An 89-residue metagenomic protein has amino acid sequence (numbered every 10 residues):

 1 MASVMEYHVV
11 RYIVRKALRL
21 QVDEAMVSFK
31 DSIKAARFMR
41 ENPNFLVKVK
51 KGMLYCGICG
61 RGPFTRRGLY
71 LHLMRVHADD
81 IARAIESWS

Functional and structural regions predicted by a protein language model:
M1-F45: Intrinsically disordered, low-complexity linkers and flanking regions associated with multi-zinc-finger proteins
F38-M53, F64-S89: C-terminal recognition-helix end and immediately following basic linker of small zinc-binding "finger" domains
C56-C59: Short cysteine-rich clusters marking metal-coordination/redox-active sites
